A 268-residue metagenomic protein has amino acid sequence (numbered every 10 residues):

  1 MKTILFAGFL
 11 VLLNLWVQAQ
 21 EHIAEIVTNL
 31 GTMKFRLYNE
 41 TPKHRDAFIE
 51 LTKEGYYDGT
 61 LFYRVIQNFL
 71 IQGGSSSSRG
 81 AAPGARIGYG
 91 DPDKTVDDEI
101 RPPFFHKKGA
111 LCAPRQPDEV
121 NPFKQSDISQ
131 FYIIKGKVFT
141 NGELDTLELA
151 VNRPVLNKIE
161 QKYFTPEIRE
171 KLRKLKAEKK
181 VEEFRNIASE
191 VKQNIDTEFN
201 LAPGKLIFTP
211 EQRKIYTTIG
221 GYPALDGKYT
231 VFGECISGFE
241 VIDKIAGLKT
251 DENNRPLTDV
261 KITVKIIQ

Functional and structural regions predicted by a protein language model:
M1-E21: Bacterial Sec-dependent N-terminal signal peptides
Q18-Q268: Cyclophilin-like peptidyl-prolyl cis-trans isomerases
